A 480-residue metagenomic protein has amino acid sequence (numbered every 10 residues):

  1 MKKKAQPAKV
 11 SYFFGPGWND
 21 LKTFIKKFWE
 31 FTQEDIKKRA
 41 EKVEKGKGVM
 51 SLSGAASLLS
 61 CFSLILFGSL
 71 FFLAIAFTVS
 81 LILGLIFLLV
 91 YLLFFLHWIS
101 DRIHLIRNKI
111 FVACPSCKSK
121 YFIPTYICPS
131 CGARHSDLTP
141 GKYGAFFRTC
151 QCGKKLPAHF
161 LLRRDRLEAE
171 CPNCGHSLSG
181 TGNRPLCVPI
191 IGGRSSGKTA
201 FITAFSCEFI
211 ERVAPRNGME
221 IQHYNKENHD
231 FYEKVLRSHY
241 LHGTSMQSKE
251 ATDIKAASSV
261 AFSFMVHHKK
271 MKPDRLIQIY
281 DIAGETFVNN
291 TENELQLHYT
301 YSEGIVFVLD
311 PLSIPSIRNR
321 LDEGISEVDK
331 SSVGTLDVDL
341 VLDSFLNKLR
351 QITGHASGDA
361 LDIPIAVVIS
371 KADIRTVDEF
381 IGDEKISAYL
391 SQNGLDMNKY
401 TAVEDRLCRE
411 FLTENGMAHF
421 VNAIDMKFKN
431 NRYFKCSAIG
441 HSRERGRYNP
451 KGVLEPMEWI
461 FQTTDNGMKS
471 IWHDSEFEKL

Functional and structural regions predicted by a protein language model:
M1-L58, F87-R148, K154, K479-L480: Basic, amphipathic N-terminal segments
A55-L96: Hydrophobic alpha-helical transmembrane segments of integral membrane proteins
F94-L96, E168-N173, T181-C187, S258-S259 (+4 more regions): Short linear interaction motifs
D101-T149, K154-K255, H267-I277: Conserved G1/Walker A P-loop phosphate-binding module
G175-S177, S248-I254, S263-H268, T291-Q296 (+2 more regions): Catalytic micro-motifs at enzyme active sites that drive phosphoryl/nucleotidyl and oxygen chemistry
G192-R194, V266-K270, A283-T286, I369 (+2 more regions): Short, flexible loop/turn elements at secondary-structure junctions
I254-H268, K272-V306, L312-E323, Y448-K451: Switch II of P-loop NTPase G domains
E303-L480: Conserved GTP-binding G-domain of TRAFAC-class P-loop NTPases and closely related GTPase folds
